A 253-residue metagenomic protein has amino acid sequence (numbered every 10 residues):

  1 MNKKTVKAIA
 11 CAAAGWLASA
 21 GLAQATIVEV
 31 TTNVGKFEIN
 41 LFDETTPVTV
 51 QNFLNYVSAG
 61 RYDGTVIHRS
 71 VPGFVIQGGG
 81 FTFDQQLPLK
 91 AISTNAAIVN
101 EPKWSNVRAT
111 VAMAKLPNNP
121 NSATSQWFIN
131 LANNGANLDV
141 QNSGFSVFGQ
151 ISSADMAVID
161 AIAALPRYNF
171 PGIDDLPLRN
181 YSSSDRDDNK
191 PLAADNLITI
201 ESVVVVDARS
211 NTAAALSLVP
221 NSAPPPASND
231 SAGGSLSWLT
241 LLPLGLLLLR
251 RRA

Functional and structural regions predicted by a protein language model:
M1-A10, S235: Bacterial N-terminal signal peptides that target proteins for export
K4, L247-L249: Short alpha-helical segments used as structural interaction elements across diverse proteins
K4-K7, L17, Q141: Residues at the start of alpha-helices and the adjacent loop-to-helix junctions
A10-A18, P243-L246: Bacterial N-terminal signal peptides
G21-W238, L249, A253: Cyclophilin-like peptidyl-prolyl cis-trans isomerases
